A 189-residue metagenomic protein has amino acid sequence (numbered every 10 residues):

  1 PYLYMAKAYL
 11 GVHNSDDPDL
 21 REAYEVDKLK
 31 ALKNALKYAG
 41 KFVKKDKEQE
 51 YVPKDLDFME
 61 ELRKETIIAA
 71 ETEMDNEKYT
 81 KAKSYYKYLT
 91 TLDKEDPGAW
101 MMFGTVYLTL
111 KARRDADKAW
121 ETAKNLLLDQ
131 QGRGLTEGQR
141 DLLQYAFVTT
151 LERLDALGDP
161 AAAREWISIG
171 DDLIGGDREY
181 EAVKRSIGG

Functional and structural regions predicted by a protein language model:
P1, A99, G132-G134, A146 (+1 more regions): TPR alpha-solenoid repeat register
K7-E65, L127-Y145: Short coil/linker segments at helix-helix boundaries
K47, K94-E95, L128, G175: Short coil turns that delineate tetratricopeptide repeat
G138-D141, A146-G189: Terminal, low-structured helical/coil segments at or just beyond the last alpha-helical repeat
